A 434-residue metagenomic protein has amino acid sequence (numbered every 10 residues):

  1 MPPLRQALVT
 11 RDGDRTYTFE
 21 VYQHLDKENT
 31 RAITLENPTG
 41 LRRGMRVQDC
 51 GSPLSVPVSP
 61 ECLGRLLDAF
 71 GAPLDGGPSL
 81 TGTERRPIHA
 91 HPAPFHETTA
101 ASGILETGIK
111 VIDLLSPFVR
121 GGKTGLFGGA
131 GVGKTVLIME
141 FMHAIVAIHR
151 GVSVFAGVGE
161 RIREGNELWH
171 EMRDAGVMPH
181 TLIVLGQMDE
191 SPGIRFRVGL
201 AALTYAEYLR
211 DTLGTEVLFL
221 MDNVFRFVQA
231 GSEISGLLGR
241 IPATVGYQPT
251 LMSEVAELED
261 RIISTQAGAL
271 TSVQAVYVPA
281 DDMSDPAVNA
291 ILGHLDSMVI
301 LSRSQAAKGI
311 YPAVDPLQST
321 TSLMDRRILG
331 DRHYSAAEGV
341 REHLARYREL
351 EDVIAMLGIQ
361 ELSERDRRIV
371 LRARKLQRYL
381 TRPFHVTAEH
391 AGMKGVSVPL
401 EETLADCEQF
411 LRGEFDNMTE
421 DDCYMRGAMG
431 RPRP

Functional and structural regions predicted by a protein language model:
M1-R65, F70-L74: N-terminal accessory targeting/assembly segments
G44, L66, F118, L126 (+7 more regions): Residue-level signature of catalytic and energy-coupling elements of molecular machines, predominantly ATP/GTP-dependent
M45-V47, L54, E61, L74-G122 (+4 more regions): P-loop NTPase nucleotide-binding/switch module
L115, R195-G231: Phosphate-binding/switch loop-helix module in NTP-utilizing enzymes
P117-V119, A144-H149, R173-M178, Y208-L213 (+3 more regions): Conserved catalytic network of the ASCE P-loop NTPase/AAA+ motor domain
V132: ATP-binding Walker
T135-H180: Conserved P-loop
T204, Y208, R226, E233-P434: Conserved catalytic/coupling modules of large nucleotide/cofactor-utilizing molecular machines
